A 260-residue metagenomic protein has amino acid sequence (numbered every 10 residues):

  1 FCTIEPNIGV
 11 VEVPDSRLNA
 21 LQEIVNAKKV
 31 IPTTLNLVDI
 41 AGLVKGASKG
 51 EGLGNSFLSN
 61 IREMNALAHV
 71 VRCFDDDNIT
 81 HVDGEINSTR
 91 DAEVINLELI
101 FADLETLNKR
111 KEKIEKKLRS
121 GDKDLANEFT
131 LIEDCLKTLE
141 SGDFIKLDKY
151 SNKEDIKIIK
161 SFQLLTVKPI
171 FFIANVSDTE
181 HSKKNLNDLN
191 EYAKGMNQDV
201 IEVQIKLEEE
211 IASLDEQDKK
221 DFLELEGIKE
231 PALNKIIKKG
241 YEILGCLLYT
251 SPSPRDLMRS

Functional and structural regions predicted by a protein language model:
F1-P6: Short beta-strand-centered segment that lines the nucleotide-binding/catalytic pocket of NTP-utilizing
D15-L18, I31-L37, E51-N65, T89-A92 (+6 more regions): Amphipathic alpha-helical transducer elements in NTP-driven molecular machines
L18-N36, I40-A66, D76-I86, K153-K160: Switch II of P-loop NTPase G domains
N60-A66, V70-N197: Conserved C-terminal guanine-recognition region of P-loop GTPase G domains, centered on the G4
S182-K239: Canonical P-loop GTPase G-domain recognition
G240-L247: Accessory interdomain/linker segments of ATP-dependent helicases and helicase-like nucleic-acid enzymes that mediate
Y249-P254: Conserved small/polar residues in nucleotide/adenosyl-binding loops
